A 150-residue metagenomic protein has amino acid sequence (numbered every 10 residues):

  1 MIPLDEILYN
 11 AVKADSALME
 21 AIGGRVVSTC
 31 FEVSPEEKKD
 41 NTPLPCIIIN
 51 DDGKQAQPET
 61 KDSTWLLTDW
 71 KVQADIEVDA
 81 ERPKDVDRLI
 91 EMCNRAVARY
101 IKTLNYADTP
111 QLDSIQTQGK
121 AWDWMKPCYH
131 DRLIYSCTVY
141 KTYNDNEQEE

Functional and structural regions predicted by a protein language model:
M1-K61, K84, N146-E150: Small/polar-rich, solvent-exposed N-terminal microdomains that initiate assembly or binding
I7-L18, M92, A96-L104: Generic non-transmembrane alpha-helical segments
K38, S63-W65, W124: Residues embedded in well-ordered secondary-structure elements
D40-T42, L67, P110, C128: A generic structural signal for short, non-catalytic loop/turn and secondary-structure boundary residues
T64-E81, C128-K141: Oligomerization/assembly interface segments of phage tail-like spikes and tubes
W65-L66, E77-Y100: Extracellular/virion structural assembly segments
R95-E150: Acidic-leaning, charged glycine-interspersed low-complexity segments
